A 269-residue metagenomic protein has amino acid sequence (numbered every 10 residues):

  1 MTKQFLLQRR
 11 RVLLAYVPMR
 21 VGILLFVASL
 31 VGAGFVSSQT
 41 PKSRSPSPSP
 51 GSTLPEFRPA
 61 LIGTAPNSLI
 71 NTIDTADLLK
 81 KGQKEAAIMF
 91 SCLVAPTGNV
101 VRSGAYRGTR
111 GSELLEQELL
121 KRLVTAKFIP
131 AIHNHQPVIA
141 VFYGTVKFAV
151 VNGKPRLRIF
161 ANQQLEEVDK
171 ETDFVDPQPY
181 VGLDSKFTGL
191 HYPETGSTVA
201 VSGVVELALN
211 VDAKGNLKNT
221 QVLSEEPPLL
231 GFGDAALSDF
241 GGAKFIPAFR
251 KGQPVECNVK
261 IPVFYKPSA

Functional and structural regions predicted by a protein language model:
M1-M19: N-terminal secretory signal peptides that target proteins for export/translocation
T2-Q4, F35-K42: N-terminal acidic, proline/glycine-rich, low-complexity intrinsically disordered segments
F5-L7, L24, S43: Generic early N-terminus positional signal peaking at residue ~5-7
V12-L14, I23, S47: Sequence-pattern detector for short linear motifs and compositional/periodic biases rather than a specific fold
V21-A33: Bacterial N-terminal signal peptides
S38-A269: Charge-biased low-complexity segments
